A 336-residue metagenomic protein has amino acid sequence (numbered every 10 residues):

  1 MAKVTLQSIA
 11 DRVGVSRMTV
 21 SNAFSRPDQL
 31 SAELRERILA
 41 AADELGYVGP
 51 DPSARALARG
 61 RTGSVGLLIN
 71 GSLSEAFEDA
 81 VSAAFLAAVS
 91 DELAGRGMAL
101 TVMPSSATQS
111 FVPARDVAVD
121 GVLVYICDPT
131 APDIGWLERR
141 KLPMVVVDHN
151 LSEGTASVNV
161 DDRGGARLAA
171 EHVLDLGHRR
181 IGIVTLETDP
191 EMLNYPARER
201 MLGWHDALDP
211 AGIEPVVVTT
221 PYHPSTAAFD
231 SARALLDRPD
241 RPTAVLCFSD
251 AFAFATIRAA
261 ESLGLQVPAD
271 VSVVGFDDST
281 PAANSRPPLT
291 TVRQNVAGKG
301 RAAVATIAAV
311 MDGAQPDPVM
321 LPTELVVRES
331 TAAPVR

Functional and structural regions predicted by a protein language model:
M1-S64, V335: N-terminal helix-turn-helix DNA-binding module of bacterial transcription factors
M1-T5, T19, G60, S64-E171 (+1 more regions): Alpha-helical recognition/docking segments in bacterial nutrient-uptake and carbohydrate-utilization systems
G71-S82, M103-Q109, V158-L168, V184-D209 (+5 more regions): Hinge/beta->alpha junction and helix N-cap segments in small-molecule ligand-binding domains
A107-A118, A228-D240: Short, well-structured alpha-helical segments in soluble
V119-Y125, G182-T185, V218, P239-S249 (+1 more regions): Periplasmic-binding protein-like
R179-R180, E214-V216, V267-S272: Short acidic capping loops at alpha-helix termini that bridge into adjacent secondary structure
F229, R233-A234, R238-R336: Flexible loop/turn connectors
